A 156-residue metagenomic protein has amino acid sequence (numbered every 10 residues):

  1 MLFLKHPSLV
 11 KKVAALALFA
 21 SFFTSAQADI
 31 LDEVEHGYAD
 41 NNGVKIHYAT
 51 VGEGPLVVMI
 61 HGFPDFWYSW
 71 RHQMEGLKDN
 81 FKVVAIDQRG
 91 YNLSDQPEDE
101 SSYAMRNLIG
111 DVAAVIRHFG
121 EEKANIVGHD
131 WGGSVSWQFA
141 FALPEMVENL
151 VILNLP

Functional and structural regions predicted by a protein language model:
L2-L56, D79-F81: Alpha/beta-hydrolase fold catalytic core
N42, V51, A85-G128: Active-site loop/oxyanion-hole signature of alpha/beta-hydrolase fold enzymes
Y48, W67-W70, W131, W137: Signature tryptophan residues that serve as conserved aromatic anchors
T50-D95: Conserved HGGG/HGGXW glycine-rich cap/lid loop of the alpha/beta-hydrolase fold
E122-P156: Conserved hydrolase catalytic core segment
